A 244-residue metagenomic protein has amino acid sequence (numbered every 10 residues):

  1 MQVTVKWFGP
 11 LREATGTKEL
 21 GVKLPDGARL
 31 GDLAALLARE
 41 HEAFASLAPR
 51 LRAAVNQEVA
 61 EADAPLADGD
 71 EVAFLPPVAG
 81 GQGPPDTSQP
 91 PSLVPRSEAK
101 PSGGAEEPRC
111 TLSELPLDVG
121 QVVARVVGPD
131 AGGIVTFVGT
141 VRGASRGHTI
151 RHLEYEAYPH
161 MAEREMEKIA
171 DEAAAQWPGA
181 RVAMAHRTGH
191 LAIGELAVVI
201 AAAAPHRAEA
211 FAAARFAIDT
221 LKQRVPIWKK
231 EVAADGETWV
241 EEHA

Functional and structural regions predicted by a protein language model:
M1-G83: Ubiquitin-like/PB1-type beta-grasp interaction modules and other compact soluble beta-rich domains
Q2-K6, A14, E71-A79, G83-A197 (+2 more regions): N-terminal, polar/charged subdomain of small-to-medium soluble alpha/beta proteins
